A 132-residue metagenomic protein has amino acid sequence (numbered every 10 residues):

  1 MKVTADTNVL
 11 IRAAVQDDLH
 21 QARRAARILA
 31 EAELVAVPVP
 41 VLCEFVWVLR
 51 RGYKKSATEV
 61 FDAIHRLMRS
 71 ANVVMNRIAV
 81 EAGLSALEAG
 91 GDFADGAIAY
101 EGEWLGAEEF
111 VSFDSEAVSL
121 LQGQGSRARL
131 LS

Functional and structural regions predicted by a protein language model:
M1, Y100-S132: Acidic, PIN/NYN-like endoribonuclease modules and their adjacent C-terminal/linker elements
M1-V37, G52-E59, Q124-S132: Short, well-structured N-terminal submotif of metal-dependent ribonuclease cores
A5, C43, F113-D114: Active-site flanking residues adjacent to catalytic metal/cofactor-binding acidic residues
V9, V41, A97-I98, E116-A117: Alpha-helix capping/helix-boundary segments
P38, A94-D95, F113: Replace "coordinates the UDP/GDP/TDP-sugar" with "coordinates nucleotide-activated sugar donors
V39, C43, F61-A89: Acidic catalytic patch
F61, M68-R69, G90, A94 (+1 more regions): Internal alpha/beta domain cores that form substrate/cofactor-binding pockets in large enzymes and binding proteins
